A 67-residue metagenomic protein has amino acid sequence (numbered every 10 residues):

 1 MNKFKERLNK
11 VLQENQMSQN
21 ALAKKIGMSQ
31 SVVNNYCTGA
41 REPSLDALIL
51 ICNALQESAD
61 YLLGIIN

Functional and structural regions predicted by a protein language model:
M1-S18: A short, Lys/Arg-rich alpha-helix, primarily the initiator
K10, N35, L63-N67: Short, charged recognition helix plus adjacent turn of helix-turn-helix-like nucleic-acid-binding domains
Q13, G27, T38-A40, N67: Residue-level detection of the helix-turn-helix DNA-binding "recognition helix"
Q13, K24, N53: Alpha-helical residues within the helix-turn-helix
Q16-N35: Short alpha-helical DNA-recognition segment
D46-Y61: DNA major-groove recognition helix of helix-turn-helix/homeodomain DNA-binding modules
